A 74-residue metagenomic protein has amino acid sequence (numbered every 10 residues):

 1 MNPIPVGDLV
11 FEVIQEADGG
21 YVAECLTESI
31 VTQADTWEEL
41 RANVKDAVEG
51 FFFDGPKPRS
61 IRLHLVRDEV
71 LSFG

Functional and structural regions predicted by a protein language model:
M1-V10, I14, E38, A42-G74: Short, charged, surface-exposed hinge/linker loops at domain edges that act as mobile lids or interdomain connectors
V10-C25: Short aromatic-glycine-(Arg/Gly/Cys) micro-motifs in beta-strand/loop hairpins
E16, L26, I30, P56-P58: Short linear sequence elements within intrinsically disordered, low-complexity coil regions
Y21, Q33, A42: Short acidic, gly/pro-rich beta-turn/loop elements at beta-sheet edges and active-site/ligand-binding grooves
V22-C25, V31, A47: Generic alpha-helical hydrophobic packing signal
E28-E38: A short, exposed loop/beta-hairpin motif centered on an aromatic-Gly-Thr core
